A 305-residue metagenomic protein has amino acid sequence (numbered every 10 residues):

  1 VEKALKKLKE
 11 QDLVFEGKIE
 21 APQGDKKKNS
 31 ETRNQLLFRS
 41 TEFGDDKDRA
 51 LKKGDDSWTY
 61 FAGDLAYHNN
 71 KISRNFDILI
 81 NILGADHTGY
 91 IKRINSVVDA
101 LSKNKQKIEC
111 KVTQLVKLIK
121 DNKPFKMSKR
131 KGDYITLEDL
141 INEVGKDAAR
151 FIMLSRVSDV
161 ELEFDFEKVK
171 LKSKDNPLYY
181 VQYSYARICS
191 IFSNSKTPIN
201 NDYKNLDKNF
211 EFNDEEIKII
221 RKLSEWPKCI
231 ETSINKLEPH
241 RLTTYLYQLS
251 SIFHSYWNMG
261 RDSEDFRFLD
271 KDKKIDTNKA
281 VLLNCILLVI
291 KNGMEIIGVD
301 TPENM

Functional and structural regions predicted by a protein language model:
V1-M305: Non-catalytic interaction-recognition regions
